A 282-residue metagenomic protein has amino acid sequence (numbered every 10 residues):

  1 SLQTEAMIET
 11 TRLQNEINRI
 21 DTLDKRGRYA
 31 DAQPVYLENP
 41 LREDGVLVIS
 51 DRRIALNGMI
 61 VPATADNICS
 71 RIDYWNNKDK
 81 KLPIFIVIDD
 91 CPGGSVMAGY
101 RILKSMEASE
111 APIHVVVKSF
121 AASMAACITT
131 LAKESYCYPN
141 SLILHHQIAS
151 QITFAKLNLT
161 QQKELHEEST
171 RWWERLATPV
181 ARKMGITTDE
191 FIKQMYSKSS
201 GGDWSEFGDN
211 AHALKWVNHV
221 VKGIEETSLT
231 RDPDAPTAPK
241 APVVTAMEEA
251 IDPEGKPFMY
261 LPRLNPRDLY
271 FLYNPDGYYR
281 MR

Functional and structural regions predicted by a protein language model:
S1-V116, Y136-Y138, S150-R282: N-terminal organellar transit peptides
S119-F120: Short beta-alpha junction loops
H146: Histidine-centered active-site/metal-ligand motif
